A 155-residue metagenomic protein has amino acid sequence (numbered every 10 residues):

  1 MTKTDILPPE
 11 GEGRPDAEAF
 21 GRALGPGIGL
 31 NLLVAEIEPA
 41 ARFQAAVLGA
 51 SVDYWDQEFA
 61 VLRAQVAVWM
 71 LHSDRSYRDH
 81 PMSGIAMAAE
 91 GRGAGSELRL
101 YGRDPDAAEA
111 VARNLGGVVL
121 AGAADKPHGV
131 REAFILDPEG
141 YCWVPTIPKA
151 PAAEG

Functional and structural regions predicted by a protein language model:
T2-N31, A50-R103, A107-L136, I147-G155: Vicinal oxygen chelate
V34-E38: Short acidic-aromatic low-complexity motifs
A40-A45, A112, G140: Conserved active-site tyrosine of GNAT-family acetyltransferases
